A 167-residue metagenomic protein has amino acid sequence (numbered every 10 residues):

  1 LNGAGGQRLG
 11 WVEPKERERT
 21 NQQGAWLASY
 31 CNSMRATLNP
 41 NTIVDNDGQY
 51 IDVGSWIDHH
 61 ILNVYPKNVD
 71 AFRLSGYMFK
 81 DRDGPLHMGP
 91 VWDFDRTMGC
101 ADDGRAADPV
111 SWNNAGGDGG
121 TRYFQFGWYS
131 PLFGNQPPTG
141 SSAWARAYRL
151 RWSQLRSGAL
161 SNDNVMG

Functional and structural regions predicted by a protein language model:
L1-I61, V69: Internal "kinase-insert"/substrate-recognition segments embedded within catalytic cores of ATP-dependent enzymes
G10-G24, A28, N32-N39, D81-G167: C-terminal catalytic region of ATP-dependent kinase domains
Y50-A101, R105: Active-site acidic catalytic loop and adjacent metal/ATP-binding pocket of ATP-dependent phosphoryl transfer enzymes
